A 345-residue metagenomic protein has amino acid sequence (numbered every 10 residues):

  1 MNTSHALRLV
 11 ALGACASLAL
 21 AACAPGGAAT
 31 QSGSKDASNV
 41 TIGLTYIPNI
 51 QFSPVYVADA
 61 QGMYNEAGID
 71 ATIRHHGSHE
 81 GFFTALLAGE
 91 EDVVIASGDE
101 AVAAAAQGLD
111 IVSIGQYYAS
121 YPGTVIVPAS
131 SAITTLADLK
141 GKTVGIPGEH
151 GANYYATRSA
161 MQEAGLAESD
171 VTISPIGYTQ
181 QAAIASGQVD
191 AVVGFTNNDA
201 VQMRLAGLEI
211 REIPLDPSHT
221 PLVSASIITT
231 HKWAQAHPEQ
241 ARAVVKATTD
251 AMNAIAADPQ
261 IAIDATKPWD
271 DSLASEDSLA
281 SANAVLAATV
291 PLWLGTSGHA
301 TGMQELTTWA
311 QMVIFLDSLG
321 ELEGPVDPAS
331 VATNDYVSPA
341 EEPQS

Functional and structural regions predicted by a protein language model:
M1-N39, A340-S345: Short, low-complexity disordered leader/linker segments with a strong preference for bacterial N-terminal type II
Q31-I176, Q181-S186, D190-G194, E212-P214: Short, glycine-/small- and polar/acidic-enriched structural segments that line small-molecule recognition paths
D99, N197-N198, K232: Alpha-helix/helix-capping structural signal
G123-I133, V223-E239: A bilobed periplasmic-binding-protein/Venus flytrap-type ligand-binding module shared by bacterial periplasmic
E168-V171, S272-A284, E323-S330: Short, surface-exposed acidic
A200-P217, P221-L222: Extracytoplasmic/periplasmic substrate-binding proteins
A236-L319: Secondary-structure end/capping motifs
W309-S345: Conserved C-terminal helix/tail region of periplasmic/extracytoplasmic solute-binding proteins
